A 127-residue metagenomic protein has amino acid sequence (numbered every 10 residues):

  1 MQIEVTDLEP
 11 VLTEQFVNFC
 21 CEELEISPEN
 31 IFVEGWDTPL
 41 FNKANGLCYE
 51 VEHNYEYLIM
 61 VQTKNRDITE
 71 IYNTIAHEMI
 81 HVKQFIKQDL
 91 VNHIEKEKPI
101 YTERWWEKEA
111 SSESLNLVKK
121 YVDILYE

Functional and structural regions predicted by a protein language model:
M1-L58, N116, V122: Auxiliary, metal-adjacent structural segments of Zn-dependent hydrolase domains
S27, D89-L90, I124-L125: Short, polar/charged, Gly/Pro-enriched helix-capping and turn/loop motifs at alpha-helix termini and inter-helix linkers
Y57-I75: Short pre-active-site segment immediately N-terminal to the catalytic Zn-binding motif
T69, K119-E127: Long, well-structured alpha-helical subdomains associated with metal-dependent extracellular/ecto-lumenal hydrolases
T69-N73, F85-S112: Post-HEXXH active-site segment of zinc metalloproteases
A76-Q84: Short active-site segment of divalent metal-dependent hydrolases/proteases that encodes the spacing between
